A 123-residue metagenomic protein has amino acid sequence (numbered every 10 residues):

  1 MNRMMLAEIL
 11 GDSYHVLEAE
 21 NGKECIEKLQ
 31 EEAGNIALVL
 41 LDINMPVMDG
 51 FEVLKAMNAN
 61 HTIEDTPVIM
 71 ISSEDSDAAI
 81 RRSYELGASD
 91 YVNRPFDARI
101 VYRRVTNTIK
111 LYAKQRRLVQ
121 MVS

Functional and structural regions predicted by a protein language model:
M1-E18: Two-component/phosphorelay signaling modules centered on CheY-like receiver
E18-L38: Acidic, metal-coordinating helix/loop segments flanking the phosphotransfer/catalytic sites of two-component signaling
M45: Receiver (REC) domain active-site loop signature in two-component systems and cognate sites in sensor histidine kinases
A78, F96-V105, I109: C-terminal output helix
L111, Q115-L118, V122: Heptad-repeat alpha-helical coiled-coil signal-transmission segments
